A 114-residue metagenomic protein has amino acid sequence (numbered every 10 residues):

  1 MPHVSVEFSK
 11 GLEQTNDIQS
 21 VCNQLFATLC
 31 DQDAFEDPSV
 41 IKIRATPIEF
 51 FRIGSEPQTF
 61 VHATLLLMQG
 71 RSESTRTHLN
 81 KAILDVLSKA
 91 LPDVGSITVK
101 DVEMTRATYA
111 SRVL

Functional and structural regions predicted by a protein language model:
P2-L114: A domain-level signal for the structural core that forms small-molecule/cofactor-binding pockets and catalytic centers
